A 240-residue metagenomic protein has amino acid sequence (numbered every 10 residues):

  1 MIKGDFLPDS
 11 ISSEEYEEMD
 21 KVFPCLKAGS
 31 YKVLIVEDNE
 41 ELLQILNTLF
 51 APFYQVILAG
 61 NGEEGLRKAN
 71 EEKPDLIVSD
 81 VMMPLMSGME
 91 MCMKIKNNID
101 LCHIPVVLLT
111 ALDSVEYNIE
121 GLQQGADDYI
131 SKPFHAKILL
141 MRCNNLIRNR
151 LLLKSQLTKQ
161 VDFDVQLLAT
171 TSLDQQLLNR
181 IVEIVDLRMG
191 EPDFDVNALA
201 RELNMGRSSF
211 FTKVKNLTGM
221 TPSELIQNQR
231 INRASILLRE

Functional and structural regions predicted by a protein language model:
Q44-T48: Charged docking surfaces used in two-component/phosphorelay signaling
Y54-G60, K68: Short hydrophobic/Thr-rich beta-strand motif most characteristic of the beta2 strand and flanking loop of CheY-like
M83: Receiver (REC) domain active-site loop signature in two-component systems and cognate sites in sensor histidine kinases
F134-C143, I147, S155: C-terminal output helix
N216-E240: Terminal helix-turn-helix DNA-binding modules in bacterial transcription factors
